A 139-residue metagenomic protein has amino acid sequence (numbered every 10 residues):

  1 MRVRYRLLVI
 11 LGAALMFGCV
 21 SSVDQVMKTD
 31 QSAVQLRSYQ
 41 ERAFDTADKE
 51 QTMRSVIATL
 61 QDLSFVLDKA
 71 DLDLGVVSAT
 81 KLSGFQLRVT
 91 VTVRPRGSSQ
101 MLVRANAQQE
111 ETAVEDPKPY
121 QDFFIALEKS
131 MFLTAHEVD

Functional and structural regions predicted by a protein language model:
M1-V9: Bacterial N-terminal signal peptides that target proteins for export
L15-G18: C-terminal motif of bacterial Sec signal peptides marking the signal peptidase cleavage site
V20-D139: Ser/Thr-rich, low-complexity intrinsically disordered terminal regions
